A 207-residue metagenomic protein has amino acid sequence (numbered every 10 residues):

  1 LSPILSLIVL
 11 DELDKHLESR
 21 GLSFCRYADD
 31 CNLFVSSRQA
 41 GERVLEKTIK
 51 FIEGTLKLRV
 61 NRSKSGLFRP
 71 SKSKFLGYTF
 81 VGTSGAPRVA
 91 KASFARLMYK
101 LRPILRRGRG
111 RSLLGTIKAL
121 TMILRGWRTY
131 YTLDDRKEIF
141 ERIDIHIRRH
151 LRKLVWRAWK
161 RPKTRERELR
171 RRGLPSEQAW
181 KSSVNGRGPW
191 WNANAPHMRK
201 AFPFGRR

Functional and structural regions predicted by a protein language model:
L1-R207: Non-catalytic terminal/accessory segments
